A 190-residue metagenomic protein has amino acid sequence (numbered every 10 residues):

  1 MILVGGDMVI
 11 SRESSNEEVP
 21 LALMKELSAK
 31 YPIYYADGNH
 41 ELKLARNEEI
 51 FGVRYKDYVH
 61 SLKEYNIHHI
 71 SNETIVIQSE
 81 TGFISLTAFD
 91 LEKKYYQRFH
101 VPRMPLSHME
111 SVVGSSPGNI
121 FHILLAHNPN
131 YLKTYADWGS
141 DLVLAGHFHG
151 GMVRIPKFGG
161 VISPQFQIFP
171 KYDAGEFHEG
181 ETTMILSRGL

Functional and structural regions predicted by a protein language model:
M1, Y34, I67-H68, I84 (+3 more regions): Short, Asp-centered acidic motifs that coordinate Mg2+ and/or phosphate in catalytic or ligand-binding sites
M1-H68: Membrane-embedded segments
G6-M8, N39-E41, E73-T74, F89-L91 (+3 more regions): Active-site metal-binding loops of divalent metal-dependent hydrolases
M8-E17, L42-V53, K94-R103, K157-F169: Acidic/histidine-rich helix-loop elements that form or flank divalent-metal/phosphate-binding sites at the catalytic
A45-I67, T74, S79-H122, L132-K133 (+1 more regions): Binuclear metal-dependent hydrolase catalytic cores centered on His/Asp/Glu-rich metal-binding motifs
I67-I70, I168-P170: Short solvent-exposed loop/turn micro-motifs enriched in small/polar/acidic residues
E73-I75, A174-G175: Residue-level detector of beta-strand structural context in well-folded domains
I123, N128-L190: Conserved beta-sheet core of the metallophosphoesterase superfamily
